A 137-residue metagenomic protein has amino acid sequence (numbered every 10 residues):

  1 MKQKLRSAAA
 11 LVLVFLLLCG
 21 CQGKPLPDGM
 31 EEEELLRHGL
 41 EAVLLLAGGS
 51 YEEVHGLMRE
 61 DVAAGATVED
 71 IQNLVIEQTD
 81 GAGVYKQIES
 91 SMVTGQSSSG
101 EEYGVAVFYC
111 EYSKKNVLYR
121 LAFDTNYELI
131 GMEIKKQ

Functional and structural regions predicted by a protein language model:
M1-C19: Sec-dependent bacterial lipoprotein signal peptides
G20-G48: Short, low-complexity N-terminal intrinsically disordered segments enriched in polar/charged residues
G23-K24, A42, G49, I76 (+2 more regions): Structured catalytic/translocation cores of nucleotide/phosphate-coupled proteins
L36, V54, E111-Y112: Short hydrophobic/aromatic segments of transmembrane alpha-helices and their interfaces
E52-Y103: Short solvent-exposed beta->alpha transition segments
S90-Q137: Exposed beta-sheet edge and beta->alpha loop/turn motif
